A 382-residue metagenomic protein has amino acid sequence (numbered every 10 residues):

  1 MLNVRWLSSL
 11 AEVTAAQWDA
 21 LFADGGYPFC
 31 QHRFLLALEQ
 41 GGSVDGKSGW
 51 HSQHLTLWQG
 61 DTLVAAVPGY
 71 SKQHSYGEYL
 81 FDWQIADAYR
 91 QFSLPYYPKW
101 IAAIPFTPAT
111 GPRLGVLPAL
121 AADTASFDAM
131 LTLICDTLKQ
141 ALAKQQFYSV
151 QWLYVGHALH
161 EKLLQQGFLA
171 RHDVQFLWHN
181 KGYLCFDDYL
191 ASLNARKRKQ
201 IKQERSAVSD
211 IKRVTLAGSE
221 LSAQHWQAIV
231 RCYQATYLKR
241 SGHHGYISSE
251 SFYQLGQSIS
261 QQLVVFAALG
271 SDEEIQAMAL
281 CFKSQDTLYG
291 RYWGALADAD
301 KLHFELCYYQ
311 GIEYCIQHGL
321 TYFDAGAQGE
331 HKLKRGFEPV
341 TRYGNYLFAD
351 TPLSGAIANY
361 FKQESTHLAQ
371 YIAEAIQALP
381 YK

Functional and structural regions predicted by a protein language model:
L2, S71, G111, Y154 (+2 more regions): Active-site/acyl-donor-binding loops of N-acyltransferases
L2-A86, Q145-D300, L379-K382: A conserved beta-strand-loop-helix scaffold within acyl/acetyltransferase catalytic domains
A11, D123-T124, L131, D350 (+2 more regions): Intrinsic-disorder-associated interaction segments
V13, A129, L133, T137 (+17 more regions): Generic recognition of stable, solvent-exposed alpha-helical segments in well-folded globular domains
F29-H32, L80-F81, R90-P95, Q175-H179 (+8 more regions): Glycine-rich loops and low-complexity Gly/Arg-rich segments that provide flexible linkers or classic glycine-based
Q40, W50-Q53, W58-Q59, V64-A170 (+1 more regions): Acyl-donor binding region in acyl/amide transferases
Q40-V44, R90-L94, A102-T107, C185-Y189 (+8 more regions): Low-complexity, flexible helical/coil segments
Q234-S241, G256-S260, L280-C281, D286 (+4 more regions): Hydrophobic alpha-helix feature that most strongly marks membrane-spanning transmembrane helices and their immediate
